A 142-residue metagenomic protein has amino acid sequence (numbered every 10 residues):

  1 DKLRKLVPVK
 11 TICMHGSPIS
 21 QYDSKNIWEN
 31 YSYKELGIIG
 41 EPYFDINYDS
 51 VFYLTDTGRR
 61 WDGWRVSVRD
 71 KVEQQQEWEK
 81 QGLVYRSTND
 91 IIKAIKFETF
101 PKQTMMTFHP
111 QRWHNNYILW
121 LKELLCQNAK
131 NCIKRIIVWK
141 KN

Functional and structural regions predicted by a protein language model:
K2-N142: Terminal accessory/targeting
